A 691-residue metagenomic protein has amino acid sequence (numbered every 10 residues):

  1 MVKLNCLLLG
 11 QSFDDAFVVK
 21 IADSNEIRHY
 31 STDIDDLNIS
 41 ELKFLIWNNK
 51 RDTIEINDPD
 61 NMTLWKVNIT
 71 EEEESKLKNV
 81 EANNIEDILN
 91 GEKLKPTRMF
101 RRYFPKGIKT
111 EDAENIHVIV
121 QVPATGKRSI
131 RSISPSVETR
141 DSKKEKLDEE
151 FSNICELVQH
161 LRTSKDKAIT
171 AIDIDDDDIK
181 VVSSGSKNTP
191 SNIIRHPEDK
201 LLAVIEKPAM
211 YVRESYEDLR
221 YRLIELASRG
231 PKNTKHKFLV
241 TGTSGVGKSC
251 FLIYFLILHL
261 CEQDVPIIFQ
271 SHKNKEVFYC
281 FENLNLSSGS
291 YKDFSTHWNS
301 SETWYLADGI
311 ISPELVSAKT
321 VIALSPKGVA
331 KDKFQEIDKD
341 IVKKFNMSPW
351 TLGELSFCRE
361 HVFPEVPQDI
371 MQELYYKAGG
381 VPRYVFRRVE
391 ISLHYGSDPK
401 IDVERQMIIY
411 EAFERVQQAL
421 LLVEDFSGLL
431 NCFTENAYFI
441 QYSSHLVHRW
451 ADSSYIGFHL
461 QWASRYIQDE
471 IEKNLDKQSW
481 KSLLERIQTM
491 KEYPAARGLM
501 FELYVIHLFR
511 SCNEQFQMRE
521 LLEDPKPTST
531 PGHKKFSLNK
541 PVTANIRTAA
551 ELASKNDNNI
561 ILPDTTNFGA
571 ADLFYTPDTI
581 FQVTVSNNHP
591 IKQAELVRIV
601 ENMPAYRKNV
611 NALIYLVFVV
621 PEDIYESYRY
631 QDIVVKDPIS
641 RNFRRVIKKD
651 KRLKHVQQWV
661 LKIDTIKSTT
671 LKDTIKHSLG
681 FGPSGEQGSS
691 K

Functional and structural regions predicted by a protein language model:
M1-S31: Eukaryote-biased recognition of intrinsically disordered, low-complexity regulatory segments
V2, F13-D15, D58, T234 (+1 more regions): Short loop/turn segments at connectors of secondary-structure elements within structured domains
L4-C6, K127-S244, S249-K691: Charge-enriched interaction surfaces
L8-G10, L64-N68, V620: A general secondary-structure junction signal
Q11, W47-T53, V67-E74, A124-T125: Acidic glycine-/aspartate-rich tracts in secreted/extracellular proteins
S24, I34, L45, P59-F104: Short acidic beta-strand-loop surface patches of small beta-rich interaction domains
Y30-N57, L64: Short amphipathic, charge-patterned alpha-helical segments
L94-V137, K143: Extended coiled-coil/helical scaffolds and adjacent low-complexity linkers that mediate multimerization and adaptor
